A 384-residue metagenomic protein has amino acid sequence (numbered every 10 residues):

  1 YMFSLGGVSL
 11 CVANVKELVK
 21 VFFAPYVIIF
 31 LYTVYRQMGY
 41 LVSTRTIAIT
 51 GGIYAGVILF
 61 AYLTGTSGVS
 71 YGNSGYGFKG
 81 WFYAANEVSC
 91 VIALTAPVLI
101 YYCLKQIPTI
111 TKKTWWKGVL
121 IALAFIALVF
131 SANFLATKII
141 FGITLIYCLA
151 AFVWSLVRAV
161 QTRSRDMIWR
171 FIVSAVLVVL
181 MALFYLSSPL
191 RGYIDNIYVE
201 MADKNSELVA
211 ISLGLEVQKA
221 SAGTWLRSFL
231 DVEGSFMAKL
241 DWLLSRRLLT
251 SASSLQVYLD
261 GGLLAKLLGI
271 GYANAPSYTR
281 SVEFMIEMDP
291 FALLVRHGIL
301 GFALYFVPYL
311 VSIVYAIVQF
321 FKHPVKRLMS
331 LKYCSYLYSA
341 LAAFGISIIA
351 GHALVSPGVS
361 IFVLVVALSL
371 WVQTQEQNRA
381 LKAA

Functional and structural regions predicted by a protein language model:
Y1-M2, V8-Y35, T46: Aromatic-anchored transmembrane helix interface
V27-I28, K138-A151, S174, F302-V307: Transmembrane-embedded, aromatic-rich helix segments that form part of the hydrophobic channel/pocket engaging
V42-G68, A85-R158: Alpha-helical transmembrane segments of multi-pass inner-membrane proteins
G68, G72-S74, K79, D231-L300: Long extracytoplasmic/lumenal interhelical loops at the membrane interface of multi-pass membrane proteins
T95-P108, S253, F302-P324: Hydrophobic, aromatic-rich transmembrane alpha-helices and their immediate juxtamembrane boundary segments
L120-I126, H297, I313-A350: Loop-to-helix entry and N-terminal half of a specific, functionally important transmembrane alpha helix in multi-pass
T144, C148, Y336-I348, H352-A384: Transmembrane alpha-helices of multi-pass inner-membrane enzymes
F152-F236, Y258-G261: A membrane-periplasm/extracellular boundary helix in multi-pass inner-membrane enzymes that assemble envelope glycans
